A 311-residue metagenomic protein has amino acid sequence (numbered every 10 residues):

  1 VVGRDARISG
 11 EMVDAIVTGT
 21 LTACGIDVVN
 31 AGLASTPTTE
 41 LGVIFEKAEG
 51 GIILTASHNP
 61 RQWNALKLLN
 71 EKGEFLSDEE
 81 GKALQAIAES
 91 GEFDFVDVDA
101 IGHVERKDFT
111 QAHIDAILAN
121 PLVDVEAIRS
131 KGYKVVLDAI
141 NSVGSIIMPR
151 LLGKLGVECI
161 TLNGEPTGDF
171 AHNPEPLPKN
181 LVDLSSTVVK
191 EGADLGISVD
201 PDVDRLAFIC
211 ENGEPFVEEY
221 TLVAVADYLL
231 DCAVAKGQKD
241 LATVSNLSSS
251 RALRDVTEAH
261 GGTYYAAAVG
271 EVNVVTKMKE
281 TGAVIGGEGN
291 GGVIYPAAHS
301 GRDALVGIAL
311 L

Functional and structural regions predicted by a protein language model:
V1-W63, R150-I209: N-terminal small/polar loop signature for handling phosphorylated ligands or for N-terminal nucleophile
V2, V28-L33, I53-L54, S77 (+7 more regions): General beta-strand structural signal in soluble alpha/beta enzymes
G3-R4, L137-A139, C210, A297: Short glycine-centered, acidic/aromatic-flanked micro-motifs in structured strand/loop junctions that mark active-site
G10-A15, G81, S145-P149, R254: Short, surface-exposed alpha-helical segments at coil->helix boundaries
T22, T38, K82-D115, A119 (+2 more regions): Proline/glycine-rich low-complexity loops and linkers
A48-W63, V188-C210, E214-P215, Y264-D303: Glycine-rich phosphate-binding loop
N64-E191: Gly/Ser/Thr-enriched, mixed-charge loops and adjacent short helices that form phosphate/oxyanion-binding elements
G301-L311: C-terminal, non-catalytic macromolecule-binding modules
